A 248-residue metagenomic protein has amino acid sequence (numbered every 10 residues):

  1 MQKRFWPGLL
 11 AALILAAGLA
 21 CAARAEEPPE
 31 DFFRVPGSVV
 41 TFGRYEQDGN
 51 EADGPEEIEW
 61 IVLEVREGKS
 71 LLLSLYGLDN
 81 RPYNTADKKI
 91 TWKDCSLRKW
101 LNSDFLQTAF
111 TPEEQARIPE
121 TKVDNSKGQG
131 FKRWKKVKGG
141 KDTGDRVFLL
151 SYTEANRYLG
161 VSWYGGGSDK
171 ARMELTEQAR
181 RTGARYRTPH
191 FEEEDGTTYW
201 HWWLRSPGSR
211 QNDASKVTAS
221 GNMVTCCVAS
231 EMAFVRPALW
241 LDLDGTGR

Functional and structural regions predicted by a protein language model:
M1-E26: Gram-positive cell-envelope targeting signals
E26-R248: Collagenous Gly-X-Y triple-helix signature in extracellular proteins
